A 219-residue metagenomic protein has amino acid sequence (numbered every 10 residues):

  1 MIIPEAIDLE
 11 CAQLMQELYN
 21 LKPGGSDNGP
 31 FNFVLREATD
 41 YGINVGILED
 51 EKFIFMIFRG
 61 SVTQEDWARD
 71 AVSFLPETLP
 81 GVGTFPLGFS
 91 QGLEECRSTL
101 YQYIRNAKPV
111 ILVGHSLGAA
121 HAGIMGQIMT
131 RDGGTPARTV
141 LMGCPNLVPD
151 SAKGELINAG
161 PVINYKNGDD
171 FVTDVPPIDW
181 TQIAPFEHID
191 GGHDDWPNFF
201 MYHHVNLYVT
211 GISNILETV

Functional and structural regions predicted by a protein language model:
M1-V113, L117-V219: Non-catalytic, mobile gating and regulatory segments of ester bond hydrolases
